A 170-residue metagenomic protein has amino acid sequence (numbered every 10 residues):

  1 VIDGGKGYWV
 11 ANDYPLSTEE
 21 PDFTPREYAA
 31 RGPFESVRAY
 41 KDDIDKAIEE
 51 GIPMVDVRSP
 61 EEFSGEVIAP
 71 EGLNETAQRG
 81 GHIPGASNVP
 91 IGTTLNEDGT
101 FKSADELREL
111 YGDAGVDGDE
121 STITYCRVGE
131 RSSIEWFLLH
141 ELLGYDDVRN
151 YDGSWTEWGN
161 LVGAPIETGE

Functional and structural regions predicted by a protein language model:
V1-P53, V57-E170: Rhodanese-like catalytic fold shared by cysteine-dependent sulfurtransferases and DSP/PTP-type phosphatases
